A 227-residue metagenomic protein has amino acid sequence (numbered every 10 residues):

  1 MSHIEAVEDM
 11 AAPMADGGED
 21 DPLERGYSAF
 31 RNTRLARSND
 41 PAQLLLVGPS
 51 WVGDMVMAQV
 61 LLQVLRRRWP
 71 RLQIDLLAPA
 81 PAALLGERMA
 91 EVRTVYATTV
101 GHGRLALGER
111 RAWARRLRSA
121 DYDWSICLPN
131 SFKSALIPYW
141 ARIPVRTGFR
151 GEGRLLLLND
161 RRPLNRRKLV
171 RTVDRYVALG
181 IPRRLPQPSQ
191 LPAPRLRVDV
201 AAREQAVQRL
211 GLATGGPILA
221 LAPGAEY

Functional and structural regions predicted by a protein language model:
M1-Y227: Catalytic machinery of carbohydrate-active enzymes, primarily nucleotide-sugar-dependent glycosyltransferases
